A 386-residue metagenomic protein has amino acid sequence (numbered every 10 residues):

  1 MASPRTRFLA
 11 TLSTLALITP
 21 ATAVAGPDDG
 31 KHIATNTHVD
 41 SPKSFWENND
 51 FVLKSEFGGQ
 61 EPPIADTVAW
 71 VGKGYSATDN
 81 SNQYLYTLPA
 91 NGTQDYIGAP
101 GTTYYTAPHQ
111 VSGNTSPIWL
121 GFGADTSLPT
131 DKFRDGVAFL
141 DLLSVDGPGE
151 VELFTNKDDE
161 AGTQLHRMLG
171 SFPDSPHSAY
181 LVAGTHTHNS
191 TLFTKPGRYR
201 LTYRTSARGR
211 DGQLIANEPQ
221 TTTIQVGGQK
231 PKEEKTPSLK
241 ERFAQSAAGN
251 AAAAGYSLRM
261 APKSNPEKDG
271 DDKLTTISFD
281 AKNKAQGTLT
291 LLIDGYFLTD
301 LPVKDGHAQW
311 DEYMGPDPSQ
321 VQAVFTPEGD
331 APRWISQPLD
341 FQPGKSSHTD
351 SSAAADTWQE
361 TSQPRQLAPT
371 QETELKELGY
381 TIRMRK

Functional and structural regions predicted by a protein language model:
M1-G26: Secretory targeting and sorting signals
G26-H177, V182-T185, A216-P219, Q225-R385: Phosphate/adenylate-binding glycine loop and adjacent helical scaffold
H188-N189: Short, hydrophobic/aromatic alpha-helical segments in well-folded domains
K195-P196: Surface-exposed loops/turns
Y199-R200: Extracellular/periplasmic metallocenter environments
Y203-T205, A323: Hydrophobic/tyrosine-rich beta-strand signature of extracellular beta-sandwich/beta-rich modules, prominently
R208-Q213: Short, solvent-exposed loop/turn segments at the edges of extracellular beta-sandwich modules
